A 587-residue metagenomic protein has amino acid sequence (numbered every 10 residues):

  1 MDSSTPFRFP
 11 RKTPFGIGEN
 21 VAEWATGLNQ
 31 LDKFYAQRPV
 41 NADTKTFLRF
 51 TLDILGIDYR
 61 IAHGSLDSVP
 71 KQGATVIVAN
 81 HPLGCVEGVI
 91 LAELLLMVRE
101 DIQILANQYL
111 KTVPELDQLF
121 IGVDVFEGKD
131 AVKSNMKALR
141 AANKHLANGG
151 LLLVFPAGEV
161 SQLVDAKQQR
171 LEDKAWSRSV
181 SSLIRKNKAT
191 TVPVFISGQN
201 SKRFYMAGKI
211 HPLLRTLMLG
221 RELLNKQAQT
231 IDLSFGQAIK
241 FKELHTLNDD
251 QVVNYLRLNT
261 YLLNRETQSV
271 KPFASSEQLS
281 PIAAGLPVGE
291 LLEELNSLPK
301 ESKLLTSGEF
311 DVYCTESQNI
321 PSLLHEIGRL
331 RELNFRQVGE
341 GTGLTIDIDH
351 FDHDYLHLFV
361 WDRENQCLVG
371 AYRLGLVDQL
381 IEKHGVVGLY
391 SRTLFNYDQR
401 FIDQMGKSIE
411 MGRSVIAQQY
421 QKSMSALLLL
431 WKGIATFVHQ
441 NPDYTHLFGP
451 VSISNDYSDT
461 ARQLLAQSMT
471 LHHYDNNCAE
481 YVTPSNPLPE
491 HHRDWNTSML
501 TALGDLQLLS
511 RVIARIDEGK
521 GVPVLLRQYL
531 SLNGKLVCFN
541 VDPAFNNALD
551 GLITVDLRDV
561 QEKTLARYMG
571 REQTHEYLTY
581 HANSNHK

Functional and structural regions predicted by a protein language model:
M1-H81, G88-I90, M97-R99, D117 (+1 more regions): Membrane-anchoring hydrophobic helices of lipid-metabolizing enzymes
D2, V132-A284, W495-L503: Non-catalytic C-terminal accessory region of glycerolipid acyltransferases and related lyso-lipid remodeling enzymes
R99-A106, Y355, W361-V387: Carboxylate/His-rich catalytic cores and anion/metal-binding grooves
G122-L153, A157-K186, V192-P193, K209-H211 (+1 more regions): Glycine- and acidic-residue-rich phosphate-binding/metal-coordinating active-site segment common to enzymes that handle
E277-Q318: Conserved N-terminal entry element of GNAT/NAT acetyltransferase domains
L304-H357, W361-G370: Short amphipathic alpha-helix that is part of the acyltransferase structural core
T342, Q379-K535, N540-D550, V560: Acyl-donor binding region in acyl/amide transferases
H350-F359, G521, N546-G551: A short helix-loop-beta-strand connector motif used in the catalytic cores of GNAT acetyltransferases and, in some
